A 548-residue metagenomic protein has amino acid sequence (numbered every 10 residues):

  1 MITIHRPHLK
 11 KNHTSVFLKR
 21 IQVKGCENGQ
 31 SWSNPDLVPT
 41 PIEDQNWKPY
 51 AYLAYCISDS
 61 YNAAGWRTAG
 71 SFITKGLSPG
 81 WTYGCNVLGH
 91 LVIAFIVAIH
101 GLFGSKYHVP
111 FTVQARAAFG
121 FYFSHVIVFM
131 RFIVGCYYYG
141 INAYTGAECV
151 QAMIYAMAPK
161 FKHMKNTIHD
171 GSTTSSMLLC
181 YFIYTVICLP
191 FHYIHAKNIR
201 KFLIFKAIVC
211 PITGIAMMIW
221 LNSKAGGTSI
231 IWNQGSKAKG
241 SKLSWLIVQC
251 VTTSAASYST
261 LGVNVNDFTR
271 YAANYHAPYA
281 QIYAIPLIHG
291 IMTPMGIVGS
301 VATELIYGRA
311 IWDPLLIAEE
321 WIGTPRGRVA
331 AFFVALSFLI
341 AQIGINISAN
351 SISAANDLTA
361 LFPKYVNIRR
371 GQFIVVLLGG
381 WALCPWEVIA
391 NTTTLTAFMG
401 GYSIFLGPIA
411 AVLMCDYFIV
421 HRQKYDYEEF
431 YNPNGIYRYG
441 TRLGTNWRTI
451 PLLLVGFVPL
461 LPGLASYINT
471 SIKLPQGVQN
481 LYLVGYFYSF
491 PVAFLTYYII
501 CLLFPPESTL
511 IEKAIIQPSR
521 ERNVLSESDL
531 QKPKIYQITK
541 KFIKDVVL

Functional and structural regions predicted by a protein language model:
M1-D44, I419-T441, I472-L474, F487-L548: Terminal cytosolic tails of multi-pass membrane transporters, especially the segment immediately following the final
I2-P79, I208, G214-M217, L221-G227 (+3 more regions): Membrane-interface "cap" regions at the ends of multi-pass membrane proteins
A69-G101, T213-L383: Membrane-embedded translocation segments of transport machinery
N86-F119, F129-V134, Y138-Y144, L502-P505 (+1 more regions): Juxtamembrane transmembrane-helix boundary signature
H125-N166, G344-D357: Hydrophobic transmembrane alpha-helices that form the core helical bundles of multi-pass secondary transporters
I141, A147, L179-K224, Y283-I285 (+2 more regions): Membrane-interface loop-to-helix entry segments
A147-A156, V209-G235, C250, S257 (+3 more regions): Hydrophobic alpha-helical segments and their helix-loop junctions in multi-pass secondary transporters
T173, I409-L495: C-terminal membrane-solvent junction of multi-pass transporters and transport-like membrane proteins
